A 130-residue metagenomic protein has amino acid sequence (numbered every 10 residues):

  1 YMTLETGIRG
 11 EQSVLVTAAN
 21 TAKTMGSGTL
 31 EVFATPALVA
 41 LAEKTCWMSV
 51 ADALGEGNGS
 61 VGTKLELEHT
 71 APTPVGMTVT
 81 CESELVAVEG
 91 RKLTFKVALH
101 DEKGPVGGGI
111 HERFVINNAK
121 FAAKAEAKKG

Functional and structural regions predicted by a protein language model:
Y1-A34: Catalytic strand-loop segment that frames the active site of acyl-thioester-processing enzymes
E5-E11, K64, T78-T80, K92-T94 (+1 more regions): Intrinsic-disorder/low-complexity, polar/charged segments enriched in Ser/Thr/Lys/Arg/Asp/Glu/Gln
S13-L15, E68, E112-F114: Generic structural detector for well-ordered beta-strands
T17-A19, V86-G90, H100-G104, F114-N118: Short coil/turn motifs at secondary-structure junctions
W47-T80: Hydrophobic beta-strand-centered segment that forms part of the acyl-chain substrate-binding groove
L67-E102: Hydrophobic beta-sheet segments that form the core/acyl-binding groove of ACP/CoA-dependent acyl-chain-processing
G107, E112-G130: C-terminal output/interaction extensions
